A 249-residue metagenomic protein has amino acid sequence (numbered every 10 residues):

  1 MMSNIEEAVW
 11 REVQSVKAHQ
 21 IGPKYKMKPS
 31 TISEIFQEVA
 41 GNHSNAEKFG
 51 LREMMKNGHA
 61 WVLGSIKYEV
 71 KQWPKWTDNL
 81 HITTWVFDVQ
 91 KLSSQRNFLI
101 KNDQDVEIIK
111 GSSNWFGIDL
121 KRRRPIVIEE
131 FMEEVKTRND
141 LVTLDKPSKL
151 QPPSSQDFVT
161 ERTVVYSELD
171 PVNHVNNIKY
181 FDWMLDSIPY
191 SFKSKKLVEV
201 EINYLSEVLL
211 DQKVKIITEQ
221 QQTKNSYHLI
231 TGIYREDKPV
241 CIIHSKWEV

Functional and structural regions predicted by a protein language model:
M2-L63, V106-S112, D119-V198: Hot-dog-fold acyl-thioester-processing enzymes
S3-R11, K67-K149, V208-D211, Q220-V249: HotDog/MaoC-like acyl-thioester-processing domains
A18-Q20, K67-Q72, Y166, E201-S206: Short, well-ordered turn and helix-capping elements at secondary-structure junctions
R162-S245: Acidic/His-leaning functional-site neighborhoods
